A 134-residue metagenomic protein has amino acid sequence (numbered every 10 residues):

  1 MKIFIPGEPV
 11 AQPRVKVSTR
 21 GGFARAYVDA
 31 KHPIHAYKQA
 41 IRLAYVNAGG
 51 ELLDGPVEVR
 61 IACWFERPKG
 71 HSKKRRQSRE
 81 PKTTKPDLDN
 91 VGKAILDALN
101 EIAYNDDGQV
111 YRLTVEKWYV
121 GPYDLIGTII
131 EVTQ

Functional and structural regions predicted by a protein language model:
M1-Q134: Acidic, proline/glycine-enriched N-terminal capping motif
